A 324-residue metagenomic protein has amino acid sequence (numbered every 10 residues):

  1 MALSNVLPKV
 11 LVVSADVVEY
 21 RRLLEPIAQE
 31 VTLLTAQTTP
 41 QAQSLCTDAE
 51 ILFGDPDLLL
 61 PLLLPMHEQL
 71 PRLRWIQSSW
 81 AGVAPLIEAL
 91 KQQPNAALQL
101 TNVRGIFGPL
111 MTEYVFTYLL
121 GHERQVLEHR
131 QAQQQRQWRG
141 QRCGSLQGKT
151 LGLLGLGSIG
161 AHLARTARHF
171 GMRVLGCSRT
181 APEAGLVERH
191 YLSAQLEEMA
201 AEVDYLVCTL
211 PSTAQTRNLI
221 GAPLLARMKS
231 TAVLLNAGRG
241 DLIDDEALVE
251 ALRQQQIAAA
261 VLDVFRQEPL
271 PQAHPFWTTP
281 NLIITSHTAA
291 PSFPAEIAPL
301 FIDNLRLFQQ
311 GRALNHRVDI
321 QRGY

Functional and structural regions predicted by a protein language model:
M1-L58: N-terminal glycine-/charge-rich "phosphate-binding" loop or analogous flexible N-terminal tail
V13, D55, S79, T209-P211 (+1 more regions): Short, well-ordered coil/turn residues at beta-beta hairpins and beta-strand->alpha-helix junctions within
L45-C46, H67-L70, L146, E198-A201 (+2 more regions): A short, aliphatic-rich alpha-helical micro-motif
E50-R130: Phosphate/diphosphate ligand-binding glycine-rich loop within oxidoreductases
L98-M111, E128-H129, E268-Y324: C-terminal helix-to-coil terminal segments
Q99, H129-H162, R189: Glycine-rich NAD(P)-binding loop of Rossmann-like domains
H169-L186: NAD(P)-binding Rossmann-fold cofactor-contacting core
A181-P275: Rossmann-like adenosine-cofactor binding region
